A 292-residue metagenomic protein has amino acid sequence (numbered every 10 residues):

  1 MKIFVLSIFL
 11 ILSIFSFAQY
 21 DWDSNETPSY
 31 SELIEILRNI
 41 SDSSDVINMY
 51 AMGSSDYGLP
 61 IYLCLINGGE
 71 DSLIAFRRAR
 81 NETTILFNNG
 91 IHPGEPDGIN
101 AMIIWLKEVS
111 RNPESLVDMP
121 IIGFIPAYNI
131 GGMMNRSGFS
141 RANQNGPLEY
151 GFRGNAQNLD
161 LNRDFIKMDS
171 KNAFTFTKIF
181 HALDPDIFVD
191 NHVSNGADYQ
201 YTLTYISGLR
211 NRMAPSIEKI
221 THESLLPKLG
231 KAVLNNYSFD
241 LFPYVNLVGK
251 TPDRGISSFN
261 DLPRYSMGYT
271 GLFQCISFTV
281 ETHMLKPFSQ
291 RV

Functional and structural regions predicted by a protein language model:
I3-F15: Sec-dependent N-terminal signal peptides
F17-V292: Structured catalytic-domain cores with a bias toward divalent-metal coordination
